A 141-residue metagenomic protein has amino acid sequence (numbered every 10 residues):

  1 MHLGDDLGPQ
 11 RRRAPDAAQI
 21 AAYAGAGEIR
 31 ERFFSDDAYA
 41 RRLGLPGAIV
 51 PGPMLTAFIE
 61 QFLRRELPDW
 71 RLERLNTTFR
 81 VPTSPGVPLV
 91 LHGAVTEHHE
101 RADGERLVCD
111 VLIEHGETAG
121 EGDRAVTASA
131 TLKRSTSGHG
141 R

Functional and structural regions predicted by a protein language model:
M1-L67, R71, G140-R141: Hot-dog-fold acyl-thioester-processing enzymes
M1-P9, P82-R141: HotDog/MaoC-like acyl-thioester-processing domains
R11-P15, T77, A130-L132: Generic detection of short hydrophobic beta-strand segments and adjacent strand-loop junctions
F33-Y39, R74-L75, R101-D103, G120-G122: Glycine-rich loops and low-complexity Gly/Arg-rich segments that provide flexible linkers or classic glycine-based
R65-L91: Mid-chain, well-packed structural core segment of small domains
